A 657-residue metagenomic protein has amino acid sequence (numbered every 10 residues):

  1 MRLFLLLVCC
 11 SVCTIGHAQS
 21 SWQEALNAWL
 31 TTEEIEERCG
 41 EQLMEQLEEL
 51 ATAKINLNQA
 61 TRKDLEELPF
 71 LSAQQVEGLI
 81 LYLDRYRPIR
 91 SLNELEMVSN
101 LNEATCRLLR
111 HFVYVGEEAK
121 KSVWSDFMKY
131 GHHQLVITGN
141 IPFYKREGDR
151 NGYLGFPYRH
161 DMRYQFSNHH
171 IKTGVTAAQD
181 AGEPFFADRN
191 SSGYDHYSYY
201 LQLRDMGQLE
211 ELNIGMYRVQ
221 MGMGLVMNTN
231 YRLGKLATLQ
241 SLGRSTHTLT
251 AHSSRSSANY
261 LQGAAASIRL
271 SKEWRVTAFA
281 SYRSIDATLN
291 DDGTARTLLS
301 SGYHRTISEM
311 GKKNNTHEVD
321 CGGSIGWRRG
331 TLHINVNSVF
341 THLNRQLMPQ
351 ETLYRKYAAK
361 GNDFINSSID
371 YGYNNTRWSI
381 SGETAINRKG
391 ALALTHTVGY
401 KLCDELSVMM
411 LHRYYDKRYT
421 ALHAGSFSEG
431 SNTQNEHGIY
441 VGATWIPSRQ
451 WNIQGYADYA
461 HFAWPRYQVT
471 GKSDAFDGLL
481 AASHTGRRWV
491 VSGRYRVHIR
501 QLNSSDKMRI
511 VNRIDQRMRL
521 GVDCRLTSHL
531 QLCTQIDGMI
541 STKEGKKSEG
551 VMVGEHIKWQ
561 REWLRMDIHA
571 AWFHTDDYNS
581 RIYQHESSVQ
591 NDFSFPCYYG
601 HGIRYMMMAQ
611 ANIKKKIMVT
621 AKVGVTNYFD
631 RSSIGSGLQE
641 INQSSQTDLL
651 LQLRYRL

Functional and structural regions predicted by a protein language model:
L3-V12: Sec-dependent N-terminal signal peptides
H17-K54, E118-Y130: N-terminal, intrinsically disordered low-complexity tails/presequences enriched in Lys/Ser/Pro and small residues
G40-R90, L109-Y114, E183-F185: Amphipathic, charged-and-aliphatic alpha-helical interface segments that function as noncatalytic docking
W124-R150, F166-V175, L212, G243 (+2 more regions): Transmembrane beta-strand segments of Gram-negative outer membrane beta-barrel proteins
Y153-P157, N259-L261, N314-P349, R355-L657: Exposed, low-structure sequence patches enriched in small/polar residues
A178-H196, T250-S257, G311-N314, A385-N387 (+1 more regions): Outer-membrane beta-barrel proteins
S191, M223, M227-R255, S284-G311 (+3 more regions): A subset of solvent-exposed loop/turn segments in beta-rich extracellular surface proteins, enriched in glycine
G193-L249, S253-D286, E405-A421, R565-Y578: Outer membrane beta-barrel
